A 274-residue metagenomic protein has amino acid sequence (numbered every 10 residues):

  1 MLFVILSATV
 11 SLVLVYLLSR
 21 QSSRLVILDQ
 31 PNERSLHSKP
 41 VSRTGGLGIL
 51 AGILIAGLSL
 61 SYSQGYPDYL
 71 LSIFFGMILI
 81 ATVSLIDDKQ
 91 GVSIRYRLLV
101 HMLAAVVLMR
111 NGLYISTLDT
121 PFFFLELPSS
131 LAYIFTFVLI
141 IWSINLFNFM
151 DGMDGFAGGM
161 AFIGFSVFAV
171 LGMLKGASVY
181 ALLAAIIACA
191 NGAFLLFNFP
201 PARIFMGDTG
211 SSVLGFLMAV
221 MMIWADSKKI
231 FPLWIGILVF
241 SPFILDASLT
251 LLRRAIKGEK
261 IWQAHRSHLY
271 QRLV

Functional and structural regions predicted by a protein language model:
M1-V26, L50-T82, F156-V274: Alpha-helical transmembrane segments
Q30-T44: Juxtamembrane helix-capping/reentrant segments at transmembrane boundaries
P40-G45, I115, Y270-V274: Cytosolic juxtamembrane regulatory segments of multi-pass membrane proteins
I55-D68, I86-V92, M109-F123: Transmembrane alpha-helix boundary signature
I73-H101: Hydrophobic alpha-helical hairpins/lids featuring a short glycine-rich hinge
I78-T82, V100, A104-I115, F135-N148 (+2 more regions): Membrane-embedded alpha-helical core segments of multi-pass
L127-V138, A181: Membrane-interfacial loop-to-helix junctions in multi-pass transporters
